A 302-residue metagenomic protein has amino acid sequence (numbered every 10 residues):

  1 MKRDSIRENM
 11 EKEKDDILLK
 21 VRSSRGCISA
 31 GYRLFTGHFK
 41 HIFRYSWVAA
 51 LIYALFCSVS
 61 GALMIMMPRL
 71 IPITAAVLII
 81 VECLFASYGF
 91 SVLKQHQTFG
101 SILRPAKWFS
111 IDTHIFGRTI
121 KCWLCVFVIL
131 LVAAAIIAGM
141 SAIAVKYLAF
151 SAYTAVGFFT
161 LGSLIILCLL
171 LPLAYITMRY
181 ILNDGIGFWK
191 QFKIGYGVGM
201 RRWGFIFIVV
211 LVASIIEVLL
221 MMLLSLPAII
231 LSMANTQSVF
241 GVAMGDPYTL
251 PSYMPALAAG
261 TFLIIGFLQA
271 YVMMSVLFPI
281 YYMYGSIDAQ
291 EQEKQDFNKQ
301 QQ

Functional and structural regions predicted by a protein language model:
M1-K12, R69, I73, V128-A142 (+3 more regions): Polar low-complexity intrinsically disordered regions
M1-M10, L55-S58, A62-L70, I80 (+6 more regions): Proteins with a high burden of low-complexity, intrinsically disordered sequence enriched in S/T/G/P/A and R, requiring
K2-L19, G26, A30, V81 (+3 more regions): Juxtamembrane transition segments at transmembrane-helix termini in multipass membrane proteins
E13-V92: N-terminal entry module detector
K20-L55, A106-V132, L171-M221, Q302: Interfacial aromatic "cap" segments that immediately flank transmembrane helices in multipass membrane proteins
F35, F39, F43, F56 (+16 more regions): Phenylalanine-focused residue identity feature
Y53-E82, A133-L167, M221-Q269: Membrane-helix interface segments in multi-pass membrane proteins
V77-L103, T119-I143: Specific transmembrane helices
